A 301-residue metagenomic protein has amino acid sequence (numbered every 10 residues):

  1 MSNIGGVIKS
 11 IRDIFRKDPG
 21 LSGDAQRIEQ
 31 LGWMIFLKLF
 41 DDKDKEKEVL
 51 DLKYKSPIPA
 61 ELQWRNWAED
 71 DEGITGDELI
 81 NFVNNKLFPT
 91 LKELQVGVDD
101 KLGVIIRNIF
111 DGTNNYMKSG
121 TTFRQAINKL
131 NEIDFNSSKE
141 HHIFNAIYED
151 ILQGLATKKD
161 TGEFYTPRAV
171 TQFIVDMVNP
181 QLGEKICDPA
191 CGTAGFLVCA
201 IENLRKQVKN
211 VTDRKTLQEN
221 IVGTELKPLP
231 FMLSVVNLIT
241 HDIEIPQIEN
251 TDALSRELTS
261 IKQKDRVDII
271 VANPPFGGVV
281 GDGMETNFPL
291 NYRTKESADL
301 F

Functional and structural regions predicted by a protein language model:
M1-L182, Q247-L258: Non-catalytic, mostly N-terminal accessory regions of nucleic-acid modification and defense proteins
F15-R16, A156-K158, I186, Q218-I221 (+1 more regions): Glycine- and acidic
G23-A25, I174, P228-F231, K295-F301: Conserved Class I SAM-dependent methyltransferase catalytic core
F36, W64, F196, L226 (+1 more regions): Aromatic-residue hotspot detector
N84, I269-I270, M284: Residue-level detector of alpha-helical hydrophobic segments embedded in or interacting with membranes
E163-A272, G277-V279: Conserved S-adenosyl-L-methionine
F276-F301: Mobile active-site "lid"/loop adjacent to the S-adenosyl-L-methionine
